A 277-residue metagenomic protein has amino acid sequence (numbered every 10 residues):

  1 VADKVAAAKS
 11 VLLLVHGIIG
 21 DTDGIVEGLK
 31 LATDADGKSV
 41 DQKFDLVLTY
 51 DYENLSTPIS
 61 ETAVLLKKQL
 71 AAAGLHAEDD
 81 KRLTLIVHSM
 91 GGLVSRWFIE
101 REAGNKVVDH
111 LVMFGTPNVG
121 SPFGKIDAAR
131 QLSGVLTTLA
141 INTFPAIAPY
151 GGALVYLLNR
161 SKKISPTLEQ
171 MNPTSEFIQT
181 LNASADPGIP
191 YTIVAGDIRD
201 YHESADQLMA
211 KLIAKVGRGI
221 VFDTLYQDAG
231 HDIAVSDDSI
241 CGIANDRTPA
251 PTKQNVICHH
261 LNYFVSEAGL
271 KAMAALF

Functional and structural regions predicted by a protein language model:
V1-K38, Q42-D51, I59, K68-G74 (+1 more regions): Flexible, membrane-associating and regulatory peripheral segments of lipid-active enzymes
K9-V11, R82-T84, H110: Structural motif
V15-G17, H88, T116, G196: Glycine-rich His-Gly loop
T22-D23, T57, S95, A103 (+1 more regions): Short N-terminal helix/helix-N-cap motif within the alpha/beta-hydrolase-1
L70, F98-I99: A conserved amphipathic alpha-helix that caps or lines the catalytic cleft of carbohydrate- and lipid-modifying enzymes
A77-H88: Alpha/beta-hydrolase fold nucleophile elbow
I86-G91, S95, G115: Gly/Ala-rich beta-loop-alpha elbow adjacent to hydrolase catalytic centers
E100-F277: Helical cap/lid subdomain of alpha/beta-hydrolase-fold lipid enzymes that gates access to the catalytic pocket
